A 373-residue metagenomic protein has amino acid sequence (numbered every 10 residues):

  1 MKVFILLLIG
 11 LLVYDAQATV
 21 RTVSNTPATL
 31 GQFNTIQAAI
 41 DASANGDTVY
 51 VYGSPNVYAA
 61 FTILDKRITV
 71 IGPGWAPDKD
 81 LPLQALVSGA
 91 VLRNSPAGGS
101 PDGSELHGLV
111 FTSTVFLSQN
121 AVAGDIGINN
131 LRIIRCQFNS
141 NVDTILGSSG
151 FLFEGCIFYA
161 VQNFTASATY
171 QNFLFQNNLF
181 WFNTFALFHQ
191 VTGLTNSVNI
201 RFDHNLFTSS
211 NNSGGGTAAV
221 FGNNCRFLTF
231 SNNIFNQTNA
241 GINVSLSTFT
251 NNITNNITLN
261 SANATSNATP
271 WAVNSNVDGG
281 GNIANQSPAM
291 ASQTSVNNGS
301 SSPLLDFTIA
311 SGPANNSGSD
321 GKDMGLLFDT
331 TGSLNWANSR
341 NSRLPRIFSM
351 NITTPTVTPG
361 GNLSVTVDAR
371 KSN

Functional and structural regions predicted by a protein language model:
V3-L12: Sec-dependent N-terminal signal peptides
L11-A42, T69, P73-G74, G299-S301: Right-handed parallel beta-helix/beta-solenoid
T26-T29, S54-V57, G74-D78, T254-N263 (+1 more regions): Acidic glycine-/aspartate-rich tracts in secreted/extracellular proteins
P27-G31, N45-L81, F111: N-terminal extracellular ligand-recognition/capping segment immediately after the signal peptide
A60, L64, F116-G124, T144-I145 (+2 more regions): Predominantly extracellular beta-rich ligand-binding scaffolds that present long acidic/polar faces for carbohydrate
R67-Q119, Q162: Right-handed parallel beta-helix/beta-spiral solenoid domain characteristic of secreted/periplasmic
N276-R340: C-terminal accessory segments
G332-S372: Surface beta-strand/loop "capping" patches
